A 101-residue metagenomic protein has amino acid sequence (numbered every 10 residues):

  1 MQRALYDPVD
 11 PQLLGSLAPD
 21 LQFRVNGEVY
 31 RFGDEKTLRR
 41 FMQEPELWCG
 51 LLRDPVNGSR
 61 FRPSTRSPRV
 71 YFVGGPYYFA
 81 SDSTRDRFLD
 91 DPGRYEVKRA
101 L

Functional and structural regions predicted by a protein language model:
A4, L51: Residues immediately within or flanking Cys/His clusters that coordinate Zn2+ in small zinc-binding modules
D7-D10, F23, D54-N57: Short cysteine-rich clusters marking metal-coordination/redox-active sites
L14, F61: Cys/His-rich microdomains that often coordinate metals
G15, L38-F41, T84-L89, Y95-V97: Short loop/beta submotifs within extracellular cysteine-rich repeat domains
P19-V25, R66-F72: Short cysteine/histidine-rich zinc-coordinating motifs and their immediately flanking basic loops
G27-C49: Short, structured interface segments
R31-F32, Y78-A80: Hydrophobic core segments of beta-strands in well-ordered, beta-rich domains
